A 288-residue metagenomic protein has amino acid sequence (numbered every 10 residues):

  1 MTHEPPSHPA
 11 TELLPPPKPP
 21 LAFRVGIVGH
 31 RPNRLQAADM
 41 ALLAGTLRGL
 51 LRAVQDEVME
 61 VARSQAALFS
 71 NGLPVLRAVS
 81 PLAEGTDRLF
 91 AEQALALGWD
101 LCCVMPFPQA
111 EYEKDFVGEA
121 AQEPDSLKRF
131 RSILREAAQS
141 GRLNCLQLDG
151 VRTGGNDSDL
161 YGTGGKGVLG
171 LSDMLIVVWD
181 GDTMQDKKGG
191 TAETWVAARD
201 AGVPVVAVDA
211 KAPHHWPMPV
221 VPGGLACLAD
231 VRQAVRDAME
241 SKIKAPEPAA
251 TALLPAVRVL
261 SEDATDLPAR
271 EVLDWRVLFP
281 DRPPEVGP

Functional and structural regions predicted by a protein language model:
T2-K244: Acidic/glycine-enriched connector segments
D39, C227, A245, A249-A252 (+1 more regions): Non-membrane alpha-helical secondary structure
V235-E262: Charged, amphipathic alpha-helical linkers/stalks
L253-P288: Basic, amphipathic N-terminal segments
